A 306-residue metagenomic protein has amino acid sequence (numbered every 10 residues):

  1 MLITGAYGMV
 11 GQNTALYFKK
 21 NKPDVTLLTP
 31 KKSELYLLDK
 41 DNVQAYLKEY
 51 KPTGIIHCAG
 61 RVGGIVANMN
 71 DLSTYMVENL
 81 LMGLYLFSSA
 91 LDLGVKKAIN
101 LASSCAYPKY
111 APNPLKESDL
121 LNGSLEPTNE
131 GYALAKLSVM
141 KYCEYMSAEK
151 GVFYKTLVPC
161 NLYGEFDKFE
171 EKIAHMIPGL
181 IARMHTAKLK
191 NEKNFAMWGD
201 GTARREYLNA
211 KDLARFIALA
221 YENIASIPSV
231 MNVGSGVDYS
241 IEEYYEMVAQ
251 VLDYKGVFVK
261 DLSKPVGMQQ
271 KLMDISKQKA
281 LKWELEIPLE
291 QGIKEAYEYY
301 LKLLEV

Functional and structural regions predicted by a protein language model:
T4, P30, I55-R61, A98-S104 (+1 more regions): SDR active-site strand-loop-helix element
G5, M9, N13-A15, T186-V306: C-terminal substrate-binding subdomain of Rossmann-fold SDR/epimerase-dehydratase oxidoreductases
T26-A45: Adenosine-cofactor binding site in Rossmann-like domains, unifying the SAM/SAH pocket of S-adenosylmethionine-dependent
K40-N79, D92: NAD(P)H-binding glycine-rich loop region in Rossmannoid oxidoreductase-like domains and their noncatalytic homologs
M82, L86-A90, Y142-C143, F216 (+1 more regions): Hydrophobic positions on the long internal alpha-helix of Rossmann-like NAD(P)-dependent oxidoreductase domains
L84-N129: Conserved Rossmann-fold NAD(P)-dependent oxidoreductase catalytic core, especially the SDR/UDP-sugar
Y110-D119, E144-L219, G236, Y245-L252: NAD(P)-dependent short-chain dehydrogenase/reductase
G131, A135: Active-site helix of classical SDR
